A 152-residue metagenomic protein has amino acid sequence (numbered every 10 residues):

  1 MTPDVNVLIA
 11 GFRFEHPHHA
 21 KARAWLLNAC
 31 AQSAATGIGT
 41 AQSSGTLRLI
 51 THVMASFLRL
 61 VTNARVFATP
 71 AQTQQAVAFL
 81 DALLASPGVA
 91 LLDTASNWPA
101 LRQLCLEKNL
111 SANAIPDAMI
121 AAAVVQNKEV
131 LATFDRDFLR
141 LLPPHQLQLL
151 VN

Functional and structural regions predicted by a protein language model:
M1-L49, A64-A78: Short, well-structured N-terminal submotif of metal-dependent ribonuclease cores
D4-V5, V53, F134: A secondary-structure boundary/capping signal
V5, A114-A118: Conserved glycosyltransferase catalytic-site signature
I9-R13, V61-V66, P87-G88, N109 (+1 more regions): Short amphipathic alpha-helical interaction patches enriched in hydrophobic/aromatic residues with interspersed Lys/Arg
F14, T51-A55, V77-K108: Acidic catalytic patch
S44-L47, G88-V89, V125-V130: Short active-site oxyanion
R48-T51, L92, I115, T133: Short beta-strand scaffold positions
A121-N152: Acidic, PIN/NYN-like endoribonuclease modules and their adjacent C-terminal/linker elements
